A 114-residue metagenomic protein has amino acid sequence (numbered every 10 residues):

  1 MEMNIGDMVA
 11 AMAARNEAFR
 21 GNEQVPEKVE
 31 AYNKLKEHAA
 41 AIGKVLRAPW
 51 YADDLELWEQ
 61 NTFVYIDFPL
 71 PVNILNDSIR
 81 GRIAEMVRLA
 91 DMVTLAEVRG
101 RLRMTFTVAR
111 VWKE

Functional and structural regions predicted by a protein language model:
E2-N16: Short linear clamp-binding motif
M3, D7, N22-E37, I74-G81: Alpha-helix boundary/N-cap detector
R15-Y51: N-proximal, solvent-exposed amphipathic alpha-helical segments enriched in charged/polar residues
A18, W50-I74: Short glycine-rich, basic-tinged beta-strand/loop micro-motifs
P71, G81, A109-R110: Intrinsically disordered, low-complexity serine/threonine-rich segments
D77-T94: Short, non-transmembrane amphipathic alpha-helical segments
V93-E114: C-terminal edge-of-domain segments
